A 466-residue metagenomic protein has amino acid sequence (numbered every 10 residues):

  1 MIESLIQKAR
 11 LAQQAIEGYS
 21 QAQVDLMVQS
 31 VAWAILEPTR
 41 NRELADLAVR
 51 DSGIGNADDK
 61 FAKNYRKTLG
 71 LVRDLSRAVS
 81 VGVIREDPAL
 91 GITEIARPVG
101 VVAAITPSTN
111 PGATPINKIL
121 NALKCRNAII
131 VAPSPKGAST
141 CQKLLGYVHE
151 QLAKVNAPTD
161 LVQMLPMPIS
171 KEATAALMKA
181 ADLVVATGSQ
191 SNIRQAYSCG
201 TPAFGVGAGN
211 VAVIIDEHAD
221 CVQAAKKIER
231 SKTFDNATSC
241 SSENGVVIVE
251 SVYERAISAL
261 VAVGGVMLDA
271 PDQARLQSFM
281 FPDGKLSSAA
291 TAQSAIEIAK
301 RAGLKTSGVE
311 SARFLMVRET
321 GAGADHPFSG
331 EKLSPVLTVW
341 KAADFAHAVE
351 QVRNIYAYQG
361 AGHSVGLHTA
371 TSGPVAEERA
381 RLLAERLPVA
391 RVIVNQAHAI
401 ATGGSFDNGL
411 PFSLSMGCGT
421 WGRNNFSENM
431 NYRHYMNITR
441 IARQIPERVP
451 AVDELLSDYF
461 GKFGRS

Functional and structural regions predicted by a protein language model:
M1-T93, N121, A262: N-terminal Rossmann-like NAD(P)+-binding subdomain of aldehyde/semialdehyde dehydrogenases
L5-Q7, G205-G207, N236-C240, H326-L333 (+1 more regions): Short, flexible turn/loop "capping" segments at secondary-structure junctions
A12-Y19, S30-A34, P38, D51 (+13 more regions): Change "in soluble alpha/beta enzymes" to "in soluble alpha/beta proteins
Q13, E17, L26, E310-S466: Conserved C-terminal structural/oligomerization subdomain of aldehyde/semialdehyde dehydrogenase
G18-Q23, R42-A45, P158-L161, N236-E243 (+5 more regions): Flexible, glycine/charged-enriched surface loops at secondary-structure junctions
S80-Q223: Rossmann-like NAD(P) dinucleotide-binding subdomain of oxidoreductase/dehydrogenase enzymes
I116, K124, I193-G323, A451 (+1 more regions): ALDH superfamily catalytic-core signature
